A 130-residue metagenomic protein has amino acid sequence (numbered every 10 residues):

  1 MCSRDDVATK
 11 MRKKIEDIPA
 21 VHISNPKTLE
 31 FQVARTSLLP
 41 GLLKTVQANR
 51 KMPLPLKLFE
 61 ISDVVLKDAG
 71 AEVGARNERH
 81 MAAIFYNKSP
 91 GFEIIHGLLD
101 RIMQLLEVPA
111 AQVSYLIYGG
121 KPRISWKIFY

Functional and structural regions predicted by a protein language model:
M1-Y130: Extended beta-strand-rich architecture
